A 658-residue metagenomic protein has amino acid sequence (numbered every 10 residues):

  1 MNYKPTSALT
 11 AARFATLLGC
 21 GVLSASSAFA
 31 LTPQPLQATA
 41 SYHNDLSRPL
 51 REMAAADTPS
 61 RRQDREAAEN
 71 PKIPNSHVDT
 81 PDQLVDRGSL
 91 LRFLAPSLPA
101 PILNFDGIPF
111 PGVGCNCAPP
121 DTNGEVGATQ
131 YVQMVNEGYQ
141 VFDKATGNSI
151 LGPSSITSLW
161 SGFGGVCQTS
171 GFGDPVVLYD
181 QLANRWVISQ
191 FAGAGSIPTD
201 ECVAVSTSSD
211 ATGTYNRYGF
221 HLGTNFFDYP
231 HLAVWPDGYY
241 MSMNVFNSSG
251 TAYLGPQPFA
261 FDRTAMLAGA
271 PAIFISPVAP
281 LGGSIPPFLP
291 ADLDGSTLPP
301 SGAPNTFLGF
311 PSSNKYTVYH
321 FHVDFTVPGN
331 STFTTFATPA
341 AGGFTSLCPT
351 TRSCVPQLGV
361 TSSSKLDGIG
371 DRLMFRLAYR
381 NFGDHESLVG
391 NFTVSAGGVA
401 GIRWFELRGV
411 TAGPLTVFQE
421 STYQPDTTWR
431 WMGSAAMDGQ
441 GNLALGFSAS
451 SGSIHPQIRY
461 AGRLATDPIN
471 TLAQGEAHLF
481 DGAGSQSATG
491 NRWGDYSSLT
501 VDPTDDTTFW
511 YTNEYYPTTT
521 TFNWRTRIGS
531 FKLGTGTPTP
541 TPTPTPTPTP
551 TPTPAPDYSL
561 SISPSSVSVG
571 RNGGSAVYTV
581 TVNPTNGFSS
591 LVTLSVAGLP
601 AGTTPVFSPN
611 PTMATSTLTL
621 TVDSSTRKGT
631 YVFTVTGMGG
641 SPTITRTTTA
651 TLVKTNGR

Functional and structural regions predicted by a protein language model:
M1-A11: N-terminal secretory signal peptides that target proteins for export/translocation
R13-A25: Bacterial N-terminal signal peptides
G19-G21, G536, G657: Residue-identity detector for glycine
V22-S24, S206-S208, S616: Short linear Ser/Thr-Pro motifs
S26-A30: Sec/Tat signal peptide C-region and signal peptidase I cleavage site
L31-G536: C-terminal PAP-associated
P538-R658: Long beta-sheet-rich domains in secretory-pathway and surface-associated proteins
